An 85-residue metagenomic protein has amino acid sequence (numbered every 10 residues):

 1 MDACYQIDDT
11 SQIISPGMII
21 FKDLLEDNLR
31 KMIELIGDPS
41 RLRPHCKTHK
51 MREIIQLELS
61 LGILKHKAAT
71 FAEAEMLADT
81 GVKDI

Functional and structural regions predicted by a protein language model:
M1-I85: A charged N-terminal "starter" segment
